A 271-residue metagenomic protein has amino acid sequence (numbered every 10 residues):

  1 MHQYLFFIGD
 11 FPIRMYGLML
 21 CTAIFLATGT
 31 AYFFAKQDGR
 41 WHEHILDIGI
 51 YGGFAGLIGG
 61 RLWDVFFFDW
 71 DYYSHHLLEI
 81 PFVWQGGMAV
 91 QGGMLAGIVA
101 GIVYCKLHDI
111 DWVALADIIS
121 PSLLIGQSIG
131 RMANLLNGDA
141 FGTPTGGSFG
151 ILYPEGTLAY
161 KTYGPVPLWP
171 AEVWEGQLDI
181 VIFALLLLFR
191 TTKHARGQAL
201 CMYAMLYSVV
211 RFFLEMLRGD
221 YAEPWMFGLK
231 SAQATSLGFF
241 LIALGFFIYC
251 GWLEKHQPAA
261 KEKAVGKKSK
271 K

Functional and structural regions predicted by a protein language model:
M1-K271: A feature for loop-to-transmembrane-helix boundaries and adjacent hydrophobic helices in multi-pass integral membrane
